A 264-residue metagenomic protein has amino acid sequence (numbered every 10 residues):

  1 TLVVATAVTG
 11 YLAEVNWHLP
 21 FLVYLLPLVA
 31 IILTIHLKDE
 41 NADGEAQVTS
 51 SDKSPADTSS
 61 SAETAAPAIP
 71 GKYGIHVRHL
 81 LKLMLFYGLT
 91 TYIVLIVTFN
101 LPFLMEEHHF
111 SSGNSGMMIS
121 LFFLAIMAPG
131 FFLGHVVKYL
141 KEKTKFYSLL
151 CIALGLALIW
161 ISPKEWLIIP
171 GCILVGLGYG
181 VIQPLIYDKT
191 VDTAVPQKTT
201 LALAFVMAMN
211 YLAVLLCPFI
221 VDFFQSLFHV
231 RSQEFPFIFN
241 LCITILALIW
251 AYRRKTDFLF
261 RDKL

Functional and structural regions predicted by a protein language model:
T1-D39: Helix-loop-helix hairpin linking two adjacent transmembrane segments in secondary transporters
Y11-L25, V221-I243: A membrane-interface helix-boundary motif in multi-pass transporters
K38-L83: Juxtamembrane intracellular "pre-TM" segments in multi-pass secondary transporters
H79-M127: Extracytoplasmic gate region of multi-pass secondary transporters
A128-K141, Q225: Helix-to-loop junctions at the C-terminal end of transmembrane segments in multipass secondary transporters
K143-L158: Structural signature of the two symmetry-related core transmembrane helices
V181-V195: Intracellular juxtamembrane helix-capping segments at the cytosolic ends of symmetry-related transmembrane helices
V191-V230: A late C-terminal transmembrane helix in Major Facilitator Superfamily
